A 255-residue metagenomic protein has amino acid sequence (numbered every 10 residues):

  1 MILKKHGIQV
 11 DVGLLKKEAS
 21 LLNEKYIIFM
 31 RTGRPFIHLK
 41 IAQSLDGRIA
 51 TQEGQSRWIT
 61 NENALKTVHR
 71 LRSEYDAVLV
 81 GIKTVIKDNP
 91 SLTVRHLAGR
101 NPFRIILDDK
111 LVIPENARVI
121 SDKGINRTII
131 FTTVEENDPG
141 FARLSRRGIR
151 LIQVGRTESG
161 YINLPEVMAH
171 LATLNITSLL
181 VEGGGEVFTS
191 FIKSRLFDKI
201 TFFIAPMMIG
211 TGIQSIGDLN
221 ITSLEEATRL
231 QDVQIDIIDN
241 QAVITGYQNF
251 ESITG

Functional and structural regions predicted by a protein language model:
K5, Q9, K17, F29 (+1 more regions): Enzymes that bind and transform nitrogen-containing heteroaromatic metabolites
L21-Y26: Conserved phosphate-binding catalytic cores of ATP/NTP-utilizing and phosphoryl-transfer enzymes
